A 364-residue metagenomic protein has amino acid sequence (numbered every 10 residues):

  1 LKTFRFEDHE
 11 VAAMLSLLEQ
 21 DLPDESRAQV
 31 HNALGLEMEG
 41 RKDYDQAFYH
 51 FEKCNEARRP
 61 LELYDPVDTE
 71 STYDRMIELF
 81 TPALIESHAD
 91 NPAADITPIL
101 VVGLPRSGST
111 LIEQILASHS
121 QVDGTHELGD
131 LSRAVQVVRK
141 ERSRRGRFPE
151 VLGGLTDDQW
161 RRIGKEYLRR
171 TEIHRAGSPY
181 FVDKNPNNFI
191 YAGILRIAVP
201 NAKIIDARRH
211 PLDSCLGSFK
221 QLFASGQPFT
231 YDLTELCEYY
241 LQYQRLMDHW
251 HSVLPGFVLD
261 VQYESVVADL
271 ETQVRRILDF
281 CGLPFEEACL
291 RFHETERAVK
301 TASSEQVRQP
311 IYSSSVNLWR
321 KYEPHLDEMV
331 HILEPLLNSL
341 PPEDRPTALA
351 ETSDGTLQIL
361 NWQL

Functional and structural regions predicted by a protein language model:
L1-H174, D354-L364: Alpha-helical solenoid repeat scaffolds of the TPR/TPR-like class and their adjacent stem/linker regions that mediate
L63, E70, L259, H293 (+1 more regions): Sparse recognition of residues in long alpha-helices and their boundaries
T125, G129-W160, E172-D327, I332-N338 (+1 more regions): PAPS-dependent sulfotransferase catalytic domain
L195, R345, A350: Functional cleft and adjacent loop/helix regions within the main domain that mediate ligand binding or catalysis
F229, E343-D344: Flexible, Gly/Pro-enriched loop and linker segments at secondary-structure and domain junctions
